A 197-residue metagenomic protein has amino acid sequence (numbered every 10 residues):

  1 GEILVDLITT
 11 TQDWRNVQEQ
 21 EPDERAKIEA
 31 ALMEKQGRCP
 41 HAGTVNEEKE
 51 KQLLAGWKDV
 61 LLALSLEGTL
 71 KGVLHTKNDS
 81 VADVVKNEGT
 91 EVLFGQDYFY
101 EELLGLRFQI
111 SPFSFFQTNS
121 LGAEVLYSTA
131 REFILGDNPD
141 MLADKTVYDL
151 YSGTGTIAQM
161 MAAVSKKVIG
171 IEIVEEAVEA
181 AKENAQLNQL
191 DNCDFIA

Functional and structural regions predicted by a protein language model:
E2-I3: Conserved loop-to-beta-strand segment in the C-terminal subdomain of adenylate-forming
D6-T10: Short hydrophobic/aromatic beta-strand micro-patches that form the beta-sheet surface supporting nucleotide- or nucleic
W14-A197: Rossmann-like S-adenosyl-L-methionine
